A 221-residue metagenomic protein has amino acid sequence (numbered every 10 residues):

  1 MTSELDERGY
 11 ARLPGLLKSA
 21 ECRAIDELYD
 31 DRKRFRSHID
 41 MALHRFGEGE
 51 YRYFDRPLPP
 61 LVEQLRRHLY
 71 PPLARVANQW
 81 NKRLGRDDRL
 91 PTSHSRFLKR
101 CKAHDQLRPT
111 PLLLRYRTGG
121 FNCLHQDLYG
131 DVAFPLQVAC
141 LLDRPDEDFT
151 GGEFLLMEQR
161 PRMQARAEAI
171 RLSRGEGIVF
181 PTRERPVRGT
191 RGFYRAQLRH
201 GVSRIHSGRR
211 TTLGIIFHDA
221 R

Functional and structural regions predicted by a protein language model:
T2-F97: Non-heme Fe(II)/2-oxoglutarate
K18, T118, S207-G208: Short strand-connecting beta-turns/loops that link adjacent beta-strands
Q106-T118: A short glycine-rich, His/Asp/Glu-containing loop-to-beta-strand
P111-L113, V138-C140, L213-F217: A structural signal for short, well-ordered beta-strand segments
R115-R117, D131-D148: Short, conserved beta-strand element in jelly-roll/cupin
N122-Y129: Histidine-centered catalytic micro-motifs
F134, P145, F149-R221: Catalytic core of Fe(II)/2-oxoglutarate
